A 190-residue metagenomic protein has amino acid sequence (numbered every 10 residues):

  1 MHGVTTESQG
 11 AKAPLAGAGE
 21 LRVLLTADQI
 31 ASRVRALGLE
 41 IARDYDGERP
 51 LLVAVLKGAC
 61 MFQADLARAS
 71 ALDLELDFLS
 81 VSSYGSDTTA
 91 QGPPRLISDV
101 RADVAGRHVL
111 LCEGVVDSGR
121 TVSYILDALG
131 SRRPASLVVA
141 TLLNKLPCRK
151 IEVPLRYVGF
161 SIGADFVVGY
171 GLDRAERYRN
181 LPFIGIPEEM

Functional and structural regions predicted by a protein language model:
M1-M190: PRPP-associated nucleotide enzymes
